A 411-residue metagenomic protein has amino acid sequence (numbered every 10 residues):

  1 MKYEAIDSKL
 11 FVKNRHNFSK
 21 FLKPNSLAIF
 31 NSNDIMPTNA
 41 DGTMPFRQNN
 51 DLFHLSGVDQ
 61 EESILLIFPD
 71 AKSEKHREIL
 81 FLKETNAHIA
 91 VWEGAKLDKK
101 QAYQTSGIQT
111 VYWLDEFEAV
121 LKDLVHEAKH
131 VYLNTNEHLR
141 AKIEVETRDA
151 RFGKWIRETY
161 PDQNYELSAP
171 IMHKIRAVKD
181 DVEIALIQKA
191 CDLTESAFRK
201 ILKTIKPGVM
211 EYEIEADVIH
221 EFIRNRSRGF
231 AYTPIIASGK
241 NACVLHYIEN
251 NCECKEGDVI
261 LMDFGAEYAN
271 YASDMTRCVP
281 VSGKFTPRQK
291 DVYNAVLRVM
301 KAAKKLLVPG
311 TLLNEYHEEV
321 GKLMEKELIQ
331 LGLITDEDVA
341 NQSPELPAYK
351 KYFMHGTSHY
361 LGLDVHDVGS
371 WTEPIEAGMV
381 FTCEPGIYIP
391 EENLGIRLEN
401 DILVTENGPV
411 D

Functional and structural regions predicted by a protein language model:
M1-D411: Active-site neighborhoods and metal-handling regions in enzymes and metal-associated proteins
